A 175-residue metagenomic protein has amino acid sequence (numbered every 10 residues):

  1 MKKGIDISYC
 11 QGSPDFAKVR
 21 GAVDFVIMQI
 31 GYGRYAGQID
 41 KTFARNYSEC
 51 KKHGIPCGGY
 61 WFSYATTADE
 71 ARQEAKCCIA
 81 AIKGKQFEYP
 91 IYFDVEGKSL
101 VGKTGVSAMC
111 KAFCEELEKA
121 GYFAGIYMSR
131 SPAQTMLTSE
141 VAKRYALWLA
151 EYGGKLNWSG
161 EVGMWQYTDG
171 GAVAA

Functional and structural regions predicted by a protein language model:
M1-F123: Substrate-binding cleft of extracellular glycoside hydrolase catalytic domains
M1-F16, T138-A175: Functionally critical loop-and-helix segments that line ligand-binding/catalytic clefts of soluble enzyme domains
Y35, T66, A133, L156 (+1 more regions): Flexible, glycine-rich phosphate/dinucleotide-binding loops and adjacent beta-alpha linkers at cofactor/substrate
C50, T66-E70, V101, M128-Q134 (+1 more regions): Noncatalytic linker/hinge segments flanking ATPase motor cores
W61, M128, E151: Short beta-strand/turn micro-motifs composed of small residues that flank or help shape donor/cofactor-binding pockets
K76-F93, G97-S99, Q134-V162: Structural recognition of alpha->loop->beta junctions
V106, Y122-L137, V141-Y145: Positively charged, amphipathic and often flexible ligand-engagement surfaces
